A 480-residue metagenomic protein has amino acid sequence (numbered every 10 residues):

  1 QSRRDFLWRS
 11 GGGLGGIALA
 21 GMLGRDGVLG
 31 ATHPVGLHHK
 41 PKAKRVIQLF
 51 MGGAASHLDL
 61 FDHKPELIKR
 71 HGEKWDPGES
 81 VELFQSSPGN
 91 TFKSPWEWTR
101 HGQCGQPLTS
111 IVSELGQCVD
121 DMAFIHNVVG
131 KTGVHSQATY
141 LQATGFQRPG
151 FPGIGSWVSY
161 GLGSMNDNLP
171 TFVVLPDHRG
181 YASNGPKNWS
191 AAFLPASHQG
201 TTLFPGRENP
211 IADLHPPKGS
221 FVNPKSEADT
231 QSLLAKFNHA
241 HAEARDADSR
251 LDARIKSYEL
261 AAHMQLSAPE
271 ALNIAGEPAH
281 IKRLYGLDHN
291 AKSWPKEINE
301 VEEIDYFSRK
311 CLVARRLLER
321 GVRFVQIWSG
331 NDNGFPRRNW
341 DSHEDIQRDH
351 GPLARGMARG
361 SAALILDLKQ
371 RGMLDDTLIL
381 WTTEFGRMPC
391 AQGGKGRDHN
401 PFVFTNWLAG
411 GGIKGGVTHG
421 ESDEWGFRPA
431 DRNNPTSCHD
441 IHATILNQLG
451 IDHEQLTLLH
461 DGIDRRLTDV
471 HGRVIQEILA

Functional and structural regions predicted by a protein language model:
Q1-A480: Ligand-binding pockets and gating/stacking loops
